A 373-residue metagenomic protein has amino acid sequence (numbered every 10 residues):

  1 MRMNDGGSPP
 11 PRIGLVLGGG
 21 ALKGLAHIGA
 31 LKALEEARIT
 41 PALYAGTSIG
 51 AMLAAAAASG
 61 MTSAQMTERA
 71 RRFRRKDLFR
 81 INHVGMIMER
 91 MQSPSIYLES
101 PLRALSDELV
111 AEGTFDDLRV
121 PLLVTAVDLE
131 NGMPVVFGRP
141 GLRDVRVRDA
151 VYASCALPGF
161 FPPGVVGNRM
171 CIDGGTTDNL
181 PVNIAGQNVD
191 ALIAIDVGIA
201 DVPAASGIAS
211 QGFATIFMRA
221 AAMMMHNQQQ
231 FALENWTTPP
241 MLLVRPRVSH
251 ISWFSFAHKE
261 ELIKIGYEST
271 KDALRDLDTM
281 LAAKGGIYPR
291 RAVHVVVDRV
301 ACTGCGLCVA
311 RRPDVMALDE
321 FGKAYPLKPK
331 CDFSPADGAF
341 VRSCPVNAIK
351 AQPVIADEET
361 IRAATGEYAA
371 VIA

Functional and structural regions predicted by a protein language model:
M1-T47, A55-A310, A348-A351, V371-A373: Patatin-like phospholipase
P140-G141, K328-D332, T365: Secondary-structure transition/turn motif
R299-C305, S334, G338-V341: Residues immediately within or flanking Cys/His clusters that coordinate Zn2+ in small zinc-binding modules
L307-F321, A339-A356: Iron-sulfur cluster-binding cysteine motifs and their immediate structural context in ferredoxin-like electron-transfer
D319-K323, E367-A370: Extended beta-strand/beta-hairpin segments
F321-C331, G338: Ferredoxin-type iron-sulfur electron-transfer modules in oxidoreductases and energy-metabolism complexes
K350, A356-A373: Iron-sulfur (Fe-S) cluster-binding modules
